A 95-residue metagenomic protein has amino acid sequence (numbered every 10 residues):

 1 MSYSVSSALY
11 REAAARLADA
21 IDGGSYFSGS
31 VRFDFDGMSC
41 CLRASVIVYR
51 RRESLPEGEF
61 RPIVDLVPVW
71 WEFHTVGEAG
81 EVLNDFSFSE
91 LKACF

Functional and structural regions predicted by a protein language model:
S2-Y26, S30, L55-F95: Acidic, low-complexity intrinsically disordered segments
F33-S39, V46-R52, T75-G77: Beta-strand elements of well-folded, non-transmembrane domains
S39-C40, A93: The N-terminal extracellular segments of secreted preproproteins, especially immediately downstream of signal
L42-A44, D85: Short capping micro-motif at the N-terminus of alpha-helices
